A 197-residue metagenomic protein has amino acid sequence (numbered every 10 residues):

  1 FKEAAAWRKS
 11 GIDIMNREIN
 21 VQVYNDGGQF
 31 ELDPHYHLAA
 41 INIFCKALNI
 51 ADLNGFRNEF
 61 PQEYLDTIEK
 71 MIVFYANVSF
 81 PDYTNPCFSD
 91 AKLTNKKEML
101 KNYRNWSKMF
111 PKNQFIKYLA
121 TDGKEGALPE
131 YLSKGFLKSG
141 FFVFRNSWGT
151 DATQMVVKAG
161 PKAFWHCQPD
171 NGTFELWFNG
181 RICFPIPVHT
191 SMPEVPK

Functional and structural regions predicted by a protein language model:
F1-K2: Structured, charged N-terminal subsegments at the starts of enzyme catalytic cores and at intra-chain domain/subunit
W7-N16, P34-N42: Alpha-helical membrane segments in multi-pass integral membrane proteins
S10-V23, D151-Q154: Active-site-adjacent bridging/hinge elements
Y24, G28-C183: Carbohydrate-active enzyme catalytic cores, enriched for enzymes that act on polyanionic acidic polysaccharides
F184-K197: C-terminal, non-catalytic macromolecule-binding modules
